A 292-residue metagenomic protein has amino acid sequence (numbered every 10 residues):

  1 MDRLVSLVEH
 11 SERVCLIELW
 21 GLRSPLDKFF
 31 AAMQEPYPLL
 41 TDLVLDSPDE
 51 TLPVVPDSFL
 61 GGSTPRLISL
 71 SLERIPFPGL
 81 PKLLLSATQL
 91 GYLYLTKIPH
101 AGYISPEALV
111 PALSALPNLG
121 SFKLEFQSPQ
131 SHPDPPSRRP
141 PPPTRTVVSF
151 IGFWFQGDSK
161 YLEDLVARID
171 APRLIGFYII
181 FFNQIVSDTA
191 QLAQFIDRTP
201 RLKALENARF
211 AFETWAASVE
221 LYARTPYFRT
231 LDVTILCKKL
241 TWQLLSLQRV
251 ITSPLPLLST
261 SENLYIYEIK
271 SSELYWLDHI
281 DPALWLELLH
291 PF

Functional and structural regions predicted by a protein language model:
M1-F292: Leucine-rich repeat
